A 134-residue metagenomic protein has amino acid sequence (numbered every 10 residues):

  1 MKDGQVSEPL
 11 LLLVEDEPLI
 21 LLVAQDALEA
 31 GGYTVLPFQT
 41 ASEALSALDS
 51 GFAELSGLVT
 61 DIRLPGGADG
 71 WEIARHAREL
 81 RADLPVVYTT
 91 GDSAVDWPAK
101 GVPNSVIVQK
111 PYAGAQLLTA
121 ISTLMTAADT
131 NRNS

Functional and structural regions predicted by a protein language model:
M1-L12, P18-L19, Q25, T34 (+5 more regions): Non-catalytic signal-transmission and effector/linker regions of two-component phosphorelay proteins
Q25, P37-G57: Acidic, metal-coordinating helix/loop segments flanking the phosphotransfer/catalytic sites of two-component signaling
T40, A68-I73: Acidic catalytic/metal-coordinating carboxylates
D61-I62: Active-site residues of response regulator receiver
V87-T89: Hydrophobic/aromatic residues positioned on beta-strands within the core alpha/beta folds
G91-V95: Negatively charged, flexible loop motifs adjacent to catalytic sites in prokaryotic signal transduction proteins
G101-P103: Short, structured coil segments at secondary-structure junctions
